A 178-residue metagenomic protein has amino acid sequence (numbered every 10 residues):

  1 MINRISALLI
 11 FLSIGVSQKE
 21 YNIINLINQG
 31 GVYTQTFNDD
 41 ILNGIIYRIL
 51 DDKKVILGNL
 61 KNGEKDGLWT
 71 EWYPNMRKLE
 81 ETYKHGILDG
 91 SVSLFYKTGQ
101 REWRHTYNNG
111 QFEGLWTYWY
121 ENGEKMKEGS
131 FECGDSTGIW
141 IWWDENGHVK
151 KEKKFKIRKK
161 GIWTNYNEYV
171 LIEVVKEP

Functional and structural regions predicted by a protein language model:
R4-I14: Sec-dependent N-terminal signal peptides
S13-P178: Glycine/tyrosine- and acidic-biased, solvent-exposed loop/turn segments at the edges of beta-strands
